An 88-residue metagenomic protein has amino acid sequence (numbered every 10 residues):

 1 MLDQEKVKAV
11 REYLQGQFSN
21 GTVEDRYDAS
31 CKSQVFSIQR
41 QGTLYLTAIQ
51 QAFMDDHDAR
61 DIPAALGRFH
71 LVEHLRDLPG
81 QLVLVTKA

Functional and structural regions predicted by a protein language model:
M1-D25, D56-A88: Negatively charged, low-complexity tracts enriched in Asp/Glu with abundant Ser/Thr
Q15-T47: Amphipathic, interaction-prone secondary-structure segments
T43-D61: Short, charged early-sequence alpha-helical segments and their helix-coil boundaries
